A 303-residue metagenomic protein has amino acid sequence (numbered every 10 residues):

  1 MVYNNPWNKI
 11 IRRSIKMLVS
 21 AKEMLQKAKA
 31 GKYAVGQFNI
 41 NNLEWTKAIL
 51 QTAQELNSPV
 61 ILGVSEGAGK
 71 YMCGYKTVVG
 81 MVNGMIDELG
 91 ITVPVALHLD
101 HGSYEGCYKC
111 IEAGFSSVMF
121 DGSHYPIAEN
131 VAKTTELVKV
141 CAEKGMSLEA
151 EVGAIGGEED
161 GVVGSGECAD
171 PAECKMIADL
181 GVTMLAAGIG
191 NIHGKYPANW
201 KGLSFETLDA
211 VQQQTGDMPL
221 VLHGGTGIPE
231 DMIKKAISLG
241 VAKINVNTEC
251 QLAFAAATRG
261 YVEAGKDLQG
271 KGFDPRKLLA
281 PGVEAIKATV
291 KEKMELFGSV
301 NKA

Functional and structural regions predicted by a protein language model:
M1-K16: Short, Lys/Arg-enriched N-terminal segments with co-localized hydrophobic residues within the first ~10-30 amino acids
S14-G36, N83: N-terminal amphipathic alpha-helix/helix-capping segment at the start of soluble metabolic enzymes
E23-L25, L43-G67, T77-T92, Y104-Q214 (+2 more regions): Alpha/beta enzyme core
Q37-N39, P59-G63, A96-H98: Short, conserved beta-strand segments within well-ordered enzyme catalytic domains that often line or immediately flank
I40, L97-S103, P219-E230: Glycine-rich beta-to-alpha transition loops that act as phosphate-gripper elements at the mouths of alpha/beta enzyme
A68-K70, Y125-I127, C250-A255: Short gly/pro/ser/thr-enriched loop/turn and capping motifs at secondary-structure boundaries
I189, G224-T226, T248: Active-site proximal loops enriched in glycine and acidic residues that flank catalytic Cys/His/Asp and coordinate
P229-A303: C-terminal alpha-helical cap/extension of soluble enzyme domains
